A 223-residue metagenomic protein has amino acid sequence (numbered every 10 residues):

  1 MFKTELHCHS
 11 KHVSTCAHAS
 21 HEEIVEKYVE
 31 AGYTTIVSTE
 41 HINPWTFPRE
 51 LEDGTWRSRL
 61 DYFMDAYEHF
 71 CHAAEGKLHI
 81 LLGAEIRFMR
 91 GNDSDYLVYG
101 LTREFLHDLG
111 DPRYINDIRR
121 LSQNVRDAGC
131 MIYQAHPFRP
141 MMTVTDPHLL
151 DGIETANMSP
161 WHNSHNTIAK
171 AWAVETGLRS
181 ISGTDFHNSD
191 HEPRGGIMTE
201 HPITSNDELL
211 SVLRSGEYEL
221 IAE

Functional and structural regions predicted by a protein language model:
M1-S10, H21-E26, R90-L106, M131 (+1 more regions): Charged catalytic cores and adjacent phosphate/nucleic-acid-binding surfaces used for phosphate/nucleic-acid chemistry
H12-C16: Short N-terminal binding/cap micro-motifs at the start of the first secondary-structure element
A17, E50, P193-G195: Residue-level detector of alpha-helical segments with a strong bias toward transmembrane helices and their helix-loop
V25-D53: Divalent metal-dependent hydrolysis catalytic cores, especially in the metallo-beta-lactamase
I42-P160, E208-L209, L213-R214, A222: Extended substrate/RNA-proximal surfaces in nucleic-acid metabolism proteins
